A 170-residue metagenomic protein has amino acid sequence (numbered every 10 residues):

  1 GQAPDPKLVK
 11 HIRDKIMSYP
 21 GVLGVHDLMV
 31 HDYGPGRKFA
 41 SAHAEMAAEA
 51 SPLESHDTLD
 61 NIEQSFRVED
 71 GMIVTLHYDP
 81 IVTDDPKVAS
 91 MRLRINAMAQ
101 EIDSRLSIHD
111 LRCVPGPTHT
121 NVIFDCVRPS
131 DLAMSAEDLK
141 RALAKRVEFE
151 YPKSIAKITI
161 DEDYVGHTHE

Functional and structural regions predicted by a protein language model:
G1-E170: Alpha-helical transmembrane segments and adjacent TM-loop junctions that form the membrane-embedded core of multi-pass
